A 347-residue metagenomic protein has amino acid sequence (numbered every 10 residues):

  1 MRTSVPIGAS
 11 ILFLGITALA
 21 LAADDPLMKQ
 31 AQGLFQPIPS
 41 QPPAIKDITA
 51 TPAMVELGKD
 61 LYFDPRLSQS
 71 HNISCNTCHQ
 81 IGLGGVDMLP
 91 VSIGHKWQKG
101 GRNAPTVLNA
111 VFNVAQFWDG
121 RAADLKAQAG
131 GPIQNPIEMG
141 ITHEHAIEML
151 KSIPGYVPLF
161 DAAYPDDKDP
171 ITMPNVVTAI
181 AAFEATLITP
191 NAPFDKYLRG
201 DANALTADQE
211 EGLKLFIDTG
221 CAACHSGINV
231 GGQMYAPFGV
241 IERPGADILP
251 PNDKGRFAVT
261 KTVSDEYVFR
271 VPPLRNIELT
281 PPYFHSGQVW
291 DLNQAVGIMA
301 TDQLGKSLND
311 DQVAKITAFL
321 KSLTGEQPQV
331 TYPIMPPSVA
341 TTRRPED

Functional and structural regions predicted by a protein language model:
M1-A9: Bacterial N-terminal signal peptides that target proteins for export
S4-V5, A20-D347: Periplasmic c-type cytochrome electron-transfer domains
